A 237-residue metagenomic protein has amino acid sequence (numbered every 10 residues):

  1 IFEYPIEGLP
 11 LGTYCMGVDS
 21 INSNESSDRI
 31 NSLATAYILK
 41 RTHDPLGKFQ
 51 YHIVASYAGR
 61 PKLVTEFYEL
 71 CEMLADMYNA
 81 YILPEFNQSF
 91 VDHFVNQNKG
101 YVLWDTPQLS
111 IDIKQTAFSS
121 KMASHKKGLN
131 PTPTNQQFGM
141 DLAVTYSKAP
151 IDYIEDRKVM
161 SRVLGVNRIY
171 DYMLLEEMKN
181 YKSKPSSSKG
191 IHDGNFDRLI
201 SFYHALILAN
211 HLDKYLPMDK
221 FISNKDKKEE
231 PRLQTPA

Functional and structural regions predicted by a protein language model:
I1-Q108, D152-A237: RNase H-like, metal-dependent nuclease domains and their acidic two-metal-ion catalytic environment used
D105-M160: Short alpha-helix plus adjacent loop in nuclease-associated cores
